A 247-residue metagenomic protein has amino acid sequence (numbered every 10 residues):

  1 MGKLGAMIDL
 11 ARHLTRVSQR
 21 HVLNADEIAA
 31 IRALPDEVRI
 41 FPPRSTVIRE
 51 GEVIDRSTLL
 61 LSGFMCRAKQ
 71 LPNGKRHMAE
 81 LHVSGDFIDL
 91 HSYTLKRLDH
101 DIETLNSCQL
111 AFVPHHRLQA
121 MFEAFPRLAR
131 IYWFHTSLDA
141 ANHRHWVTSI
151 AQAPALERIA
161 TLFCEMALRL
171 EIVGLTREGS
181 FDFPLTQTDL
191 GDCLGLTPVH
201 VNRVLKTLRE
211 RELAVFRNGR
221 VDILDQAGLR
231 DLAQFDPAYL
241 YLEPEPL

Functional and structural regions predicted by a protein language model:
M1-P43, F87, Y93: Cyclic nucleotide-binding regulatory module and flanking cytosolic helices
A30-I31, I48-G51, L175: Short loop/turn motifs at secondary-structure junctions and domain boundaries
R39, T58, E80, E103 (+4 more regions): Residues that recognize and position ribonucleotide moieties
S45-S107: Cyclic nucleotide-binding regulatory domains
S62, H116-R117, T188, A227: Alpha-helix/helix-capping structural signal
E80-H145: Cyclic-nucleotide recognition modules
R127-G195: Polybasic "coupling" helices that flank or enter modular domains
L168-L247: Phosphate-/nucleic-acid-contacting segments
